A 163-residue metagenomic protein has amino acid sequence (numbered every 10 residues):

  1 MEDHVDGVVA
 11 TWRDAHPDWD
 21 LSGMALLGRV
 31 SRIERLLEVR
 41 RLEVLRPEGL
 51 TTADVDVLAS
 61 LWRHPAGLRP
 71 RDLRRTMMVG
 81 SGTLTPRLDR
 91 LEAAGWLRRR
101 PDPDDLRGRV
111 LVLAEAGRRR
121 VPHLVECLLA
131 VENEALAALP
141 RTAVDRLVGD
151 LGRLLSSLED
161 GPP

Functional and structural regions predicted by a protein language model:
M1-D18, T142-P163: C-terminal regulatory/oligomerization modules of transcriptional regulators
M1-E48: N-terminal leader segment of winged-helix/HTH proteins
D54-L58: Short alpha-helical "packing" element that flanks the helix-turn-helix/winged-helix DNA-binding module
H64-R69: Short capping segments at the starts of secondary-structure elements
D72-R74: A short acidic, leucine-rich amphipathic alpha-helix
D89-G149: Charged, amphipathic alpha-helical coiled-coil/dimerization segments
